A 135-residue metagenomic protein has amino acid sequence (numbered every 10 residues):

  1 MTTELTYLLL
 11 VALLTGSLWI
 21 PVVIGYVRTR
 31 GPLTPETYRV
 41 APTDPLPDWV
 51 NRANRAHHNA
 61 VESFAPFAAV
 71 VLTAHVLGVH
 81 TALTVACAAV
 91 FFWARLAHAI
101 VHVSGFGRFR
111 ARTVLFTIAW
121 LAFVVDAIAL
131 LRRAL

Functional and structural regions predicted by a protein language model:
M1-V40: N-terminal signal-anchor transmembrane alpha helix
E4-T15, C87-F91, A119-A122: Hydrophobic alpha-helical transmembrane segments of polytopic
W19, L96-A99, V124-A127: Hydrophobic transmembrane alpha-helices of multi-pass small-molecule transporters
P42-A65: Membrane interfacial helix-start motif at the N-side
H58-T73, F123: Core segments of transmembrane alpha-helices that mediate helix-helix packing or line hydrophobic substrate/ligand
V70-F92: Short alpha-helical packing/oligomerization segments
A97-A122: Interfacial loop-to-transmembrane junctions
D126-L135: Juxtamembrane boundary at the C-terminal end of a transmembrane helix
